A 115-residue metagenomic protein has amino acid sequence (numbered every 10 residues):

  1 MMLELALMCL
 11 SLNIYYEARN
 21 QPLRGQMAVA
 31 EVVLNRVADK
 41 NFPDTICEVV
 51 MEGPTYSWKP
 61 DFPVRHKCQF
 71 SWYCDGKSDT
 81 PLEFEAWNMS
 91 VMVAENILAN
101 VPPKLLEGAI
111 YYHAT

Functional and structural regions predicted by a protein language model:
M2-T115: Bacterial extracytoplasmic/cell-wall-associated proteins, especially those involved in peptidoglycan
